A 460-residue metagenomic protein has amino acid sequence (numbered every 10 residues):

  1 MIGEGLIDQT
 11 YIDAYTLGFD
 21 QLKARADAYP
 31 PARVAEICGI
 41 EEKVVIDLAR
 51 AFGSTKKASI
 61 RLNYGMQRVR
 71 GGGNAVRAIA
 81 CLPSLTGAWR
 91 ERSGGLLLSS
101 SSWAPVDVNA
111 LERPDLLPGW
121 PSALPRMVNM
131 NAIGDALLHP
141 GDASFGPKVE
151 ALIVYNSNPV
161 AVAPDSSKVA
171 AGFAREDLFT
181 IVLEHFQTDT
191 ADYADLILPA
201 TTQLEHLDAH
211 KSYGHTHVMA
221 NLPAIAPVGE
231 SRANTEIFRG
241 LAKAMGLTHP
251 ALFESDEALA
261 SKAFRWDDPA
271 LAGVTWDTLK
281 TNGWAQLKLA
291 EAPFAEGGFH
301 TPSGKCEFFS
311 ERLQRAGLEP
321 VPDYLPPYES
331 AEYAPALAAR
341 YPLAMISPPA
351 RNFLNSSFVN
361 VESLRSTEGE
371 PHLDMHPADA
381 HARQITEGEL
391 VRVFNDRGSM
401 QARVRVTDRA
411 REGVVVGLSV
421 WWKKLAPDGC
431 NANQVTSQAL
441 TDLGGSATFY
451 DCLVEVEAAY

Functional and structural regions predicted by a protein language model:
M1-T55: Long, well-ordered, tryptophan-enriched scaffold segments
R25, I46-S59, L137-E150: Glycine-rich phosphate/diphosphate-binding loops that line cofactor/substrate pockets in enzymes
Y29-R33, R61-M66, H217-A226: Flexible glycine/proline-enriched surface loops and loop-helix/loop-strand junctions
E36-E41, N63-R70, S157-V160: Conserved short loop/turn motifs at secondary-structure junctions
A80-D192, T202-A209, N221, L279-R383: Extended redox/cofactor-interaction regions of prokaryotic respiratory oxidoreductases
V169, R175-F179, L183-F186, A220-K243 (+1 more regions): Phosphate/diphosphate-binding loops
L204-P227, A242, L247, V406: Glycine/threonine-rich phosphate-binding loop and adjacent beta-strand/alpha-helix elements that clamp
V228, A233-L279, R340, S356 (+2 more regions): Long, contiguous, secondary-structure-rich segments that constitute the structural scaffold of globular domains
